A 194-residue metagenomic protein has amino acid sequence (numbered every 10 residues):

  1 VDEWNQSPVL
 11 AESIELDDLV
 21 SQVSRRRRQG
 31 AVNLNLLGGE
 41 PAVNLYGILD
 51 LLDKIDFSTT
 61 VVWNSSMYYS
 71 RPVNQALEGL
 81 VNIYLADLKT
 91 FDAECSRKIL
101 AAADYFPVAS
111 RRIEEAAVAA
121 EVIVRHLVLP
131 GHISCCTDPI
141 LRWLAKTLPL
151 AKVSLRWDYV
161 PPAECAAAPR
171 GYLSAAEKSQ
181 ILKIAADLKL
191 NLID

Functional and structural regions predicted by a protein language model:
V1-I14: Canonical Radical SAM [4Fe-4S] cluster-binding loop centered on the CxxxCxxC motif and its immediate flanking residues
V9, L36, I193-D194: Residue-level detector of family-conserved "landmark" positions at structurally sensitive sites
S13, A103, G171-A175: Short, conserved loop/turn and helix-capping segments at secondary-structure boundaries that abut family-defining
V20-A167: Conserved AdoMet/S-adenosylmethionine-binding subsite of the radical SAM
P149, Y172, D187-K189: Acidic/proline-rich low-complexity IDRs
A168-K183: A structural motif corresponding to the C-terminal lobe/cap of the Radical SAM core domain
S179-D194: A cross-taxonomic marker for long C-terminal extensions/tails that follow the last structured domain
